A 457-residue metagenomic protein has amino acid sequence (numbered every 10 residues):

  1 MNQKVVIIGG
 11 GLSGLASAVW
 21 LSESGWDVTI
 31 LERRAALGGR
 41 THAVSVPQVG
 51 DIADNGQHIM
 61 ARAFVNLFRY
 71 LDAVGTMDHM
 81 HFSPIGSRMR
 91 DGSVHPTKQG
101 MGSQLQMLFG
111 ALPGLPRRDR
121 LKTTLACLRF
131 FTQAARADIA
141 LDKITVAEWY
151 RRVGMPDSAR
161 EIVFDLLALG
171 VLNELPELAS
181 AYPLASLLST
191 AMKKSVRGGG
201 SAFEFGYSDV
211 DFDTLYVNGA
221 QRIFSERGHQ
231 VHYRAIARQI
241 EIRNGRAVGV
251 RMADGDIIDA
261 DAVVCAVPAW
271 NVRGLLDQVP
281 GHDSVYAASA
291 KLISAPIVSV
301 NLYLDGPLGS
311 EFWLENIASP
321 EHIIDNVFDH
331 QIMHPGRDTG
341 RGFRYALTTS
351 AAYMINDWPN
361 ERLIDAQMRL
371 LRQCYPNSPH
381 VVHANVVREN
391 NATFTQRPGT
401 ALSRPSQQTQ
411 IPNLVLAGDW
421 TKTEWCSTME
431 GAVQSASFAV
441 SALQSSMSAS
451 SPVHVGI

Functional and structural regions predicted by a protein language model:
Q3-I30: N-terminal Rossmann-like FAD-binding beta1-loop-alpha1 element of flavoenzymes
S22-P47: Glycine-rich FAD pyrophosphate-binding loop
G39-R62, F130-A134: Glycine-rich active-site loop/strand segments that organize a redox cofactor
L67-A73, M77-K193: Mobile amphipathic helical/loop "lid" adjacent to a hydrophobic cofactor/ligand pocket
Q99, L314, I324-I457: Conserved flavin/dinucleotide-binding core of flavoenzymes
T190-D254: Helical element adjacent to the flavin cofactor pocket in flavoenzyme catalytic cores
I236-A346, S350-D357, E361, L370-C374 (+1 more regions): Mid-domain catalytic core of redox enzymes that form a hydrophobic substrate pocket/lid adjacent to a catalytic redox
